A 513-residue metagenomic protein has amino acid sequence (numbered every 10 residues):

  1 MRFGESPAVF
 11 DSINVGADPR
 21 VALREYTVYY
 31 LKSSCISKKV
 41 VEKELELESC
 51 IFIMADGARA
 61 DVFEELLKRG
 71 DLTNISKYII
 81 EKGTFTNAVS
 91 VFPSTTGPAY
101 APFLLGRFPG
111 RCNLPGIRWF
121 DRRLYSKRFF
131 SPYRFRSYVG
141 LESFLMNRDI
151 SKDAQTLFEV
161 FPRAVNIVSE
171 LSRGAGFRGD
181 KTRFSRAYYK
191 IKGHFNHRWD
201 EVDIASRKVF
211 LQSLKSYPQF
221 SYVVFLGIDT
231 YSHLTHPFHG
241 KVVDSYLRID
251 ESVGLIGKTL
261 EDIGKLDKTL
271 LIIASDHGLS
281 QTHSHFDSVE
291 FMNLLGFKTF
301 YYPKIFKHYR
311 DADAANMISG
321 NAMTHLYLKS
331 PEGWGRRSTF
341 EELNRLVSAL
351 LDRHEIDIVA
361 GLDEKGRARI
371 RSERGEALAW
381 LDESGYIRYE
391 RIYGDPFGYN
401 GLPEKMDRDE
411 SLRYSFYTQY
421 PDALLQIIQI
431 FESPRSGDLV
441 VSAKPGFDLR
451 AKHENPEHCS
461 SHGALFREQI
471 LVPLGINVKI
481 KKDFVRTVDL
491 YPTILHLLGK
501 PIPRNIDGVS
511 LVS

Functional and structural regions predicted by a protein language model:
D11-N14, D18, Y26-Y30: Intrinsic-disorder-associated, low-complexity terminal segments enriched in Asp/Asn/His/Tyr and depleted of Lys/Arg
C35-T84, S94, I506: Active-site-proximal N-terminal segment of extracellular/periplasmic enzymes that hydrolyze or transfer
L47-F63, Y78, F103, Q219-L226 (+7 more regions): Beta-strand elements within well-structured catalytic alpha/beta cores of enzymes that handle phosphate/sulfate esters
G70, V89, P93-P98, I117-L145 (+2 more regions): Secreted, luminal/periplasmic, and some membrane-associated catalytic domains that remodel anionic oxygen-ester
T84-L104, V168-G176, D507-L511: Short, solvent-exposed turn/loop segments enriched in Gly/Ser/Thr/Pro and often Arg
A99-G240, S245-R248, R367-Y417, S436 (+1 more regions): His/Asp/Glu-rich, glycine-adjacent segments that coordinate divalent cations and/or stabilize oxyanion chemistry on
L295-K298, Y302-W334, C459-L497, V512: Substrate-binding rim/cap in mid-to-C-terminal beta-strand-loop elements of soluble/periplasmic
Y420, Q426-P456, G463-R467, V472-L511: C-terminal substrate/ligand-recognition segments
